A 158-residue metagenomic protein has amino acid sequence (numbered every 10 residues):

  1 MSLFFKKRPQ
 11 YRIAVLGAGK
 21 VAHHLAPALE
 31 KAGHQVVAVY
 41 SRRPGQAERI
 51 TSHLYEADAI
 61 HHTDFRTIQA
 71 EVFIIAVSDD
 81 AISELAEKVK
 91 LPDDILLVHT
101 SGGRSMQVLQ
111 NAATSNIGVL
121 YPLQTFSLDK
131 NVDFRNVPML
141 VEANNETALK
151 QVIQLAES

Functional and structural regions predicted by a protein language model:
M1-H62: NAD(P)+-binding Rossmann beta1-loop-alpha1 motif at the extreme N-terminus of oxidoreductases
K6-R8, P92, F134: Short, flexible coil/linker segments at domain boundaries that flank nucleotide/cofactor-interacting
P9-Y11, I95, V137: Nucleotide donor/acceptor-binding cores
I13-V15, I75, V141: Hydrophobic Val/Ile/Leu positions in short beta-strands of Rossmann-like dinucleotide-binding domains
H24, R49, E84-L85, V108 (+1 more regions): Phosphate- and divalent-cation-binding pockets in alpha/beta enzyme and binding domains that engage nucleotide-derived
E30, N111, E157: Anion (oxyanion) recognition and catalysis
P44, L54, D58-N131: Rossmann-like NAD(P)(H) cofactor-binding subdomain of soluble oxidoreductases
E48-H53, A57, T114, N131-S158: Internal alpha-helical scaffold of NAD(P)-dependent oxidoreductase catalytic cores
